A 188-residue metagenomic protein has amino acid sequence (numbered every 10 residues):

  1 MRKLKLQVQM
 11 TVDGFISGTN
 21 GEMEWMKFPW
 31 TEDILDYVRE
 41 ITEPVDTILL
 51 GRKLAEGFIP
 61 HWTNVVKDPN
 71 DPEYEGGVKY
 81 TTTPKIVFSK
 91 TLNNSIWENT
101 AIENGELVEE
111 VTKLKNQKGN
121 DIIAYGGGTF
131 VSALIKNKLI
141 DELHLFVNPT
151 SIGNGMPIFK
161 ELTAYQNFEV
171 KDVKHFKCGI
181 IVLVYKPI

Functional and structural regions predicted by a protein language model:
M1-I188: Enzymes that bind and transform nitrogen-containing heteroaromatic metabolites
